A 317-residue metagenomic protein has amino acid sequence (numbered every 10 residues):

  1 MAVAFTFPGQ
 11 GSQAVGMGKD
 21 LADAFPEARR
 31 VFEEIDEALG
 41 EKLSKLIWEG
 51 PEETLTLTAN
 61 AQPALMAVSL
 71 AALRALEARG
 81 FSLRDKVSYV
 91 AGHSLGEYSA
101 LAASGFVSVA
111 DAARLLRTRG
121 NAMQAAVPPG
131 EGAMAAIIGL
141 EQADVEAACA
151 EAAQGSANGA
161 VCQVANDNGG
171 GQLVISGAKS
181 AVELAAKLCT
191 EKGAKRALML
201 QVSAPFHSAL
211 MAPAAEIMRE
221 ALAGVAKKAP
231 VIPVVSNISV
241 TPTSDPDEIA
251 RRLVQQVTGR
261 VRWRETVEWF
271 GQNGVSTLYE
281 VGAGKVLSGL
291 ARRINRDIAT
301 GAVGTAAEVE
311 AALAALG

Functional and structural regions predicted by a protein language model:
M1-E146, L200, T277-A311: FabD-like malonyl-/acyl-CoA
Q10-Q13, L39, R84, S104-G259: Alpha/beta catalytic cores of group-transfer enzymes, especially the acyltransferase/condensing modules of polyketide
D23, E151-A153, T190-K192, S288 (+2 more regions): Short, solvent-exposed amphipathic alpha-helical segments in soluble enzyme and RNA/protein-processing domains
E77, T190, G271-G274: Non-catalytic positions within long, well-ordered alpha-helices that form the structural scaffold/packing of enzyme
S94, A226, G274: Conserved functional loop/turn residues at catalytic and ligand-binding sites
A181-E183, A221, G274, A306-A307 (+1 more regions): NAD(P)-dependent dehydrogenase/reductase Rossmann-like domain
T258-V275: A short, acidic, amphipathic alpha-helical segment used as a generic capping/interface helix at domain edges
